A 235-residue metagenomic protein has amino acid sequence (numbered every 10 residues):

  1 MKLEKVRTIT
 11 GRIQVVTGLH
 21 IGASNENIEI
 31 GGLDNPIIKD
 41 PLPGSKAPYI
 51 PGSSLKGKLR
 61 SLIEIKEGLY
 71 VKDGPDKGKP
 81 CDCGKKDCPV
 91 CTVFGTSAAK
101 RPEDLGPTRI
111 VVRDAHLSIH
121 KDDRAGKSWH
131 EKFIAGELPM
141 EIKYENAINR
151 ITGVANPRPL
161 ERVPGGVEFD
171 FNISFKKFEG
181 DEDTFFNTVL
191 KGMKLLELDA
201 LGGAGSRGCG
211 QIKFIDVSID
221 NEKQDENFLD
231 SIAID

Functional and structural regions predicted by a protein language model:
M1-M140, N156-D235: RNA-binding basic/glycine-rich loop and surface signature characteristic of RAMP-family CRISPR effectors
K143, N149-T152: Intrinsically disordered, low-complexity linker/loop segments enriched in Gly/Pro and charged/polar residues
